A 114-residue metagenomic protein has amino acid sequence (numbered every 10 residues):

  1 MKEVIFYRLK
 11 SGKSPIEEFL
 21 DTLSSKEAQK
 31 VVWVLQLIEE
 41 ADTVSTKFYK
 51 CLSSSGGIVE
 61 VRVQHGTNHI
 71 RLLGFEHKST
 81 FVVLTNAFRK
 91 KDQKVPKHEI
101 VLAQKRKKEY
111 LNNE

Functional and structural regions predicted by a protein language model:
M1-H69, K78-F81, K90-E114: Basic, Lys/Arg-enriched alpha-helical interface segments
L84-T85: Conserved catalytic cores of phosphodiester-cleaving nucleases, focusing on short active-site segments
